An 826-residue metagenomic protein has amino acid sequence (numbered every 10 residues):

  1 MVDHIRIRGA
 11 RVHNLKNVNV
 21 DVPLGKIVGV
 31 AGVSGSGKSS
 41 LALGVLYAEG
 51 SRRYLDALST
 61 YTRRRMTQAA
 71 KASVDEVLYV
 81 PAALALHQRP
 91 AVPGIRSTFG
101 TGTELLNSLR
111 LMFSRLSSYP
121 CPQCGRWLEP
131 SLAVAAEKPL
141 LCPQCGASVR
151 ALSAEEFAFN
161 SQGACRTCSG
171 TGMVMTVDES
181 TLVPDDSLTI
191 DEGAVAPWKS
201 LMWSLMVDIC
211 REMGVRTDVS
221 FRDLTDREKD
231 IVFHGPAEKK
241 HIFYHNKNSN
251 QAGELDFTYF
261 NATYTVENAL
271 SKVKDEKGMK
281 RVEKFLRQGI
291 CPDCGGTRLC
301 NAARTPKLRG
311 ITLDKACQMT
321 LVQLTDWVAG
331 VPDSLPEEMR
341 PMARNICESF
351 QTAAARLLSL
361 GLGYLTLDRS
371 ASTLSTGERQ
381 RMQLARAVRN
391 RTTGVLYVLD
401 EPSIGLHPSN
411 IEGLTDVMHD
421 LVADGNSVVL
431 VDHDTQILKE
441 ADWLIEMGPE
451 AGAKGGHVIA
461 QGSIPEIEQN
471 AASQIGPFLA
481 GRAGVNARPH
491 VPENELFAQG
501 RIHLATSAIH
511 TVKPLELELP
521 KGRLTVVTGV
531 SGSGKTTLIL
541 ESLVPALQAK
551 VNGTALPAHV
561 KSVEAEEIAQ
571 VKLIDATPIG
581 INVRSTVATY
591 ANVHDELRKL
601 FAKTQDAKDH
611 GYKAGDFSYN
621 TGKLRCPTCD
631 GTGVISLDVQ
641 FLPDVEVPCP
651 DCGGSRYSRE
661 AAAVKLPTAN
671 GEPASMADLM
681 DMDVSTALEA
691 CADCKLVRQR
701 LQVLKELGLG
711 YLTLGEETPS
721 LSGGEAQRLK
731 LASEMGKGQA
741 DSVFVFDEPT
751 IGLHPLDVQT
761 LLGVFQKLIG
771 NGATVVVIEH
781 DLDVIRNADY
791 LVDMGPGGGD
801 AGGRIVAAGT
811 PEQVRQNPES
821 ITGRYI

Functional and structural regions predicted by a protein language model:
M1-I826: Conserved phosphate-binding elements of NTP-dependent enzyme cores
